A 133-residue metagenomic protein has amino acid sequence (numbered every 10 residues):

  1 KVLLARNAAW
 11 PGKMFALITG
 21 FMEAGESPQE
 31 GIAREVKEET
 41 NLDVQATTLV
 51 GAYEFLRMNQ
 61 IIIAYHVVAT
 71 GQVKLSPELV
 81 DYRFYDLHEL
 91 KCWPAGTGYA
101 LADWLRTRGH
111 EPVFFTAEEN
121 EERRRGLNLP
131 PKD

Functional and structural regions predicted by a protein language model:
K1, D43, H66, N128-P131: HhH-family (HhH-GPD) DNA N-glycosylase catalytic core used in base-excision repair
K1-L17, V44, T48, A69: N-terminal strand-loop-strand
L3, E23, K91: Nucleotide phosphate-binding site architecture
A8-A9, Y53, L79: Short, flexible active-site-adjacent loop segments at beta-strand->alpha-helix junctions, enriched in small/polar
W10, E23-A24, R57: Glycine-/small-residue-rich active-site loops that bind phosphorylated ligands and cofactors
G12-F15, L75-D133: Nudix hydrolase/Nudix homology domain
A16-V50, Y65: The catalytic Nudix box helix
Y53-K74, R83, L87, D103-W104: Active-site-adjacent beta-strand/loop module that shapes the phosphate/pyrophosphate-binding cleft
